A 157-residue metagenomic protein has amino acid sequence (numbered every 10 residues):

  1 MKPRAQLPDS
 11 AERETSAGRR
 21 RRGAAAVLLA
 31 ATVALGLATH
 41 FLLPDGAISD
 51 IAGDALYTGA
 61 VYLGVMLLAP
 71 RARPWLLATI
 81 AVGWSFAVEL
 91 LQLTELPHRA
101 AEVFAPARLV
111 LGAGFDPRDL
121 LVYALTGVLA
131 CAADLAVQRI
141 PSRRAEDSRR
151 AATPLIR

Functional and structural regions predicted by a protein language model:
K2-S142, E146, L155-R157: Bulky hydrophobic segments
